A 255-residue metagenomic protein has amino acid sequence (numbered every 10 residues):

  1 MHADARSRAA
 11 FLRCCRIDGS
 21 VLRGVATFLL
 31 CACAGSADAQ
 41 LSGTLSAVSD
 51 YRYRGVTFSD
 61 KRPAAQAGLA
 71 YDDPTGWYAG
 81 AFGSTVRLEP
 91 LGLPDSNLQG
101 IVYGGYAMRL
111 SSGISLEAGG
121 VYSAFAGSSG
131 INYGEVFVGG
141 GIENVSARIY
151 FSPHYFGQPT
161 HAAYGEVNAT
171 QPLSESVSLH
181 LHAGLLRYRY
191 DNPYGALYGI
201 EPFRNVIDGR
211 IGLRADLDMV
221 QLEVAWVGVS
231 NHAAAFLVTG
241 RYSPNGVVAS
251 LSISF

Functional and structural regions predicted by a protein language model:
M1-S42: Cleavable N-terminal export/targeting peptides
A39-L88, L186: Short glycine/proline- and aromatic-enriched beta-strand/turn motifs that initiate or cap beta-hairpins
L41-G43, T75-A81, S112-A118, N144-I149 (+2 more regions): Repeated loop/turn-to-beta-strand initiation elements of outer-membrane beta-barrel proteins
A67, V102-G104, A118, V136-V138 (+3 more regions): Membrane-embedded beta-strands of outer-membrane beta-barrel proteins, especially the hydrophobic/small aromatic
Y71-D73, Y106-M108, I114, Y122 (+6 more regions): Residue-level signature of outer-membrane beta-barrel architecture
W77-S112, A118, S123-G130: Surface-exposed loop and membrane-interface regions of Gram-negative outer-membrane beta-barrel proteins
V86-L93, Y122-G130, Y150-P172, H180-R210 (+1 more regions): Outer-membrane beta-barrel translocator/channel fold
E143, I211-V220, W226, R241-F255: Outer-membrane beta-barrel "beta-signal"
